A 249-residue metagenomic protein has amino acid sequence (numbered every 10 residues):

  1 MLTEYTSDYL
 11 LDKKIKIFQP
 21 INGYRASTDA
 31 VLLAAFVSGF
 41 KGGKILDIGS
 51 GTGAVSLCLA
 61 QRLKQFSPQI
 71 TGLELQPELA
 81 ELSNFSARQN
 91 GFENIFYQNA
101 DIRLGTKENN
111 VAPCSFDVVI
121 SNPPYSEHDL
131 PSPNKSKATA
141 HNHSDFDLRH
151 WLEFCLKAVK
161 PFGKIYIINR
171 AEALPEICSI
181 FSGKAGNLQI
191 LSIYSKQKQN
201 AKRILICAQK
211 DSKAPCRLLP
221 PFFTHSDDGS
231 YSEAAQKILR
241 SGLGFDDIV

Functional and structural regions predicted by a protein language model:
L2-F40: Class I SAM-dependent transferase core
K16, Q69, N94-F96, G186-Q189: Conserved beta-strand segments of alpha/beta enzyme cores
Q19, N99-A100, N169, S192: Short loop/edge segments at beta-strand edges and connector loops that shape dinucleotide/nucleotide cofactor-binding
L33, N122, W151, A208: Residue-level signal for inorganic ion chemistry
F36-S132: Conserved SAM/SAH cofactor-binding pocket of Class I
P123-H150: Mobile active-site "lid"/loop adjacent to the S-adenosyl-L-methionine
F146-A201: Conserved Class I SAM-dependent methyltransferase catalytic core
N200-V249: SAM/dcSAM-binding transferase cores
